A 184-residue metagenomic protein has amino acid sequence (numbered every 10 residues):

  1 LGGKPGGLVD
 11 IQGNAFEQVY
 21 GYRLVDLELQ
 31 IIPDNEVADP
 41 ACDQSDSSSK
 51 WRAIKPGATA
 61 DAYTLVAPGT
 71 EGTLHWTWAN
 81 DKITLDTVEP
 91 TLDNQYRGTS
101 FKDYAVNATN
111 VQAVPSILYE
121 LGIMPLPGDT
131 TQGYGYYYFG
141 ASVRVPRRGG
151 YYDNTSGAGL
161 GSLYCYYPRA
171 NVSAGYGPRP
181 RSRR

Functional and structural regions predicted by a protein language model:
L1-Q12: Short, well-ordered junction/capping motifs at the entry into regular secondary structure
G2, A15-R23, Q44-R184: C-terminal, surface-exposed recognition/capping segments
V25-E36: A short, polar/charged loop-to-alpha-helix boundary motif
P40-C42: Flexible phosphate/Mg2+-sensing switch loops adjacent to catalytic phosphate-binding sites
